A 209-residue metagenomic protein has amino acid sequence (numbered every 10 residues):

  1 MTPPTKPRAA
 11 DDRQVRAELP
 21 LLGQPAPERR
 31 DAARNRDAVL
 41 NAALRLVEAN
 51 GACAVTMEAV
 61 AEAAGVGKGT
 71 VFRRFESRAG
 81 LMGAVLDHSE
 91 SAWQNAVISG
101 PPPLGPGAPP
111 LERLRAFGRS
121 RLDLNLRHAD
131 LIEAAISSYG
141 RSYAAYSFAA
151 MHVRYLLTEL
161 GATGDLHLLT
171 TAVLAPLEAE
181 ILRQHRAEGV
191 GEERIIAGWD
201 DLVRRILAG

Functional and structural regions predicted by a protein language model:
M1-N50, A54-A63, G80-G83: Basic, helix-initiating cap at the start of DNA-binding domains
T2-T5, I132-A150, T158-I206: Hydrophobic/aromatic-rich alpha-helical bundle segments in the mid-to-C-terminal region
A42-A49, A92, A96-P103, A172 (+1 more regions): Solvent-exposed, amphipathic alpha-helical segments
G65-F75: Short hydrophobic/aromatic patch on the recognition helix
R78, V85, S89, W93 (+5 more regions): Hydrophobic/aromatic residues within well-ordered alpha-helical segments
M82-S89, H128, I132: Alpha-helical DNA-contacting segments of helix-turn-helix folds
A84, I98-R127: Hydrophobic alpha-helical connector segments
